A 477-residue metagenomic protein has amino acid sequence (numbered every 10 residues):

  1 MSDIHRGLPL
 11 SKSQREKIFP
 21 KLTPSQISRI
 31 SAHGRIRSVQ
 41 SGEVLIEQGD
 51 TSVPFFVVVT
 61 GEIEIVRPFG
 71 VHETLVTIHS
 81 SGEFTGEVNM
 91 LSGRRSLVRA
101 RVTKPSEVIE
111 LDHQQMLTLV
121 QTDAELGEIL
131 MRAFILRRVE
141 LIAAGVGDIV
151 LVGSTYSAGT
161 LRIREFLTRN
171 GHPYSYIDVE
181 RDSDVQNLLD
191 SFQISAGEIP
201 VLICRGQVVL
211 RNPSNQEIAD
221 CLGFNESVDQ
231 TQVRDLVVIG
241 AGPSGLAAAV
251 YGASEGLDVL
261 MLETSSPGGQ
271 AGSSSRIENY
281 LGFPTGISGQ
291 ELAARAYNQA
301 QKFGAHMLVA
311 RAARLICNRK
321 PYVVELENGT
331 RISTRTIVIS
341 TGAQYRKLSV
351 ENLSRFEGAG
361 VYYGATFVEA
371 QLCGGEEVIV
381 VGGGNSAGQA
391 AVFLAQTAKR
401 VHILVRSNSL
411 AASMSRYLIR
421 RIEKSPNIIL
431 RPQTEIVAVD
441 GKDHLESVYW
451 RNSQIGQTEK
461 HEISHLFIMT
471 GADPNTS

Functional and structural regions predicted by a protein language model:
M1-G153, S157-E165: Cytosolic regulatory regions built on CNB/CRP/Popeye-like sensor folds
E107, P173-S175, D258, H306 (+2 more regions): Conserved beta-strand segments of alpha/beta enzyme cores
V150-L188: Short, thiol/selenol-centered motifs that function as redox-active sites or metal-ligating centers
R181-I239, E255, G272-S273, M307-E376 (+3 more regions): FAD-binding core/adjacent interface of flavoenzyme oxidoreductases
Q230-P267, E357, Y363-R416, I455-K460 (+1 more regions): Rossmann-like dinucleotide/flavin-binding elements
S265-S288, A412-R420: Conserved N-terminal glycine-rich FAD pyrophosphate-binding loop of Rossmann-like flavoproteins
A293-L326, T330-T334, I339, A395-S477: A Rossmann-like FAD-binding core segment of flavoenzymes
